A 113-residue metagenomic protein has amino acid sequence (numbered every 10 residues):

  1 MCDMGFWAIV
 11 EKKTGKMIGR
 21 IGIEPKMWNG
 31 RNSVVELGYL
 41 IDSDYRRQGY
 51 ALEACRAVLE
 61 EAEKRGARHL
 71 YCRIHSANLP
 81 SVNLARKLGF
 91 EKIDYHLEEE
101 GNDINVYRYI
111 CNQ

Functional and structural regions predicted by a protein language model:
M4-Q113: Acyl-donor (CoA/ACP) binding surface of acyl/acetyltransferases
